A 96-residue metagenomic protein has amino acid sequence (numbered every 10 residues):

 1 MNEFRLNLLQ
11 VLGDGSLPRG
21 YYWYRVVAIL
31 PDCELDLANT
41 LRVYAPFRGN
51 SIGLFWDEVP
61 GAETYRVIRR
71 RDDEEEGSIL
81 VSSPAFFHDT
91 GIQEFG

Functional and structural regions predicted by a protein language model:
M1-G96: Disordered, low-complexity "stalk" and linker segments at domain junctions of extracellular and cell-surface proteins
